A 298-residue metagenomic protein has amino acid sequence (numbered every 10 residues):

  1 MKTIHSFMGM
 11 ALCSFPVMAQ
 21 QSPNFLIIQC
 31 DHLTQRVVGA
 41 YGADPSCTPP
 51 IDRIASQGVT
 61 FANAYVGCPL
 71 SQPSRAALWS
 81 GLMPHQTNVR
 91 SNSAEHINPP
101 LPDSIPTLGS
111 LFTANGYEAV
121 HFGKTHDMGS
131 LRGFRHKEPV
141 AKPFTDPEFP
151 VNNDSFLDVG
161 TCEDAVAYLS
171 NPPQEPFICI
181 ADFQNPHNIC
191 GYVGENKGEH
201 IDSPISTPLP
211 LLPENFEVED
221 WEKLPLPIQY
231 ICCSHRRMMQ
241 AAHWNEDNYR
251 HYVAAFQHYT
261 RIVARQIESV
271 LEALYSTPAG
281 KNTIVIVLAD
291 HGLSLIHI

Functional and structural regions predicted by a protein language model:
K2-M10: Sec-dependent signal peptide recognition, specifically the positively charged N-region followed immediately by
S14-P16: N-terminal signal peptide c-region/cleavage motif recognized by signal peptidases
Q20-V59, C68, Y192: Active-site-proximal N-terminal segment of extracellular/periplasmic enzymes that hydrolyze or transfer
S22-F25, G58-A62, N115-E118, Q174-A181 (+1 more regions): Loop/turn elements at helix/coil->beta-strand transitions in domains of secreted/extracellular proteins
H32-Y41, P45, N171-E175, F183-I296: Active-site-proximal cap/lid insertion segments
L70-L78: Pocket-flanking alpha-helical
A77-C179, F183-I205: Catalytic-site neighborhoods of secreted/periplasmic enzymes that process anionic sulfate/phosphate groups
